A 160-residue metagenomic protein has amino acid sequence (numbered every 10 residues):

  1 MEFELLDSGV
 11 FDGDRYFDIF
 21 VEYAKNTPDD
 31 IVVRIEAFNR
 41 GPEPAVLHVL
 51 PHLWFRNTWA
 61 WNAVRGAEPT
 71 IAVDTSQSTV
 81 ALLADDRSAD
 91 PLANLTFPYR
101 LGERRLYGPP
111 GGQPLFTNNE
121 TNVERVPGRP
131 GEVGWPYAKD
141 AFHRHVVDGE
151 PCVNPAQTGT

Functional and structural regions predicted by a protein language model:
M1-D29, A138-Q157: Extended, loop-rich substrate-binding clefts of extracytoplasmic carbohydrate-active enzymes
V32, A37-P136: Polysaccharide-binding surfaces and accessory modules of carbohydrate-active proteins
